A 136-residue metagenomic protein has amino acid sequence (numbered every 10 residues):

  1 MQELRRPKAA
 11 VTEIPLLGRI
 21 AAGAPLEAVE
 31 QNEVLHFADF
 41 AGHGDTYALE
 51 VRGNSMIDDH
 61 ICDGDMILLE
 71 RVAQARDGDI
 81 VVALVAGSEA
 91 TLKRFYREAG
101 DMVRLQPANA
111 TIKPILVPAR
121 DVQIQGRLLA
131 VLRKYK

Functional and structural regions predicted by a protein language model:
M1-C62, R76-D77, S88-A90, R97-M102 (+4 more regions): Short, positionally conserved secondary-structure boundary motifs
V51, L69-E70, K93, P107: Thr-Gly-centered strand-to-loop micro-motif
M66-I67, M102-R104: Structural motif
L68-L69, V82: Hydrophobic beta-strand signal
R71, D77-D79, R94: Structured functional modules or segments
